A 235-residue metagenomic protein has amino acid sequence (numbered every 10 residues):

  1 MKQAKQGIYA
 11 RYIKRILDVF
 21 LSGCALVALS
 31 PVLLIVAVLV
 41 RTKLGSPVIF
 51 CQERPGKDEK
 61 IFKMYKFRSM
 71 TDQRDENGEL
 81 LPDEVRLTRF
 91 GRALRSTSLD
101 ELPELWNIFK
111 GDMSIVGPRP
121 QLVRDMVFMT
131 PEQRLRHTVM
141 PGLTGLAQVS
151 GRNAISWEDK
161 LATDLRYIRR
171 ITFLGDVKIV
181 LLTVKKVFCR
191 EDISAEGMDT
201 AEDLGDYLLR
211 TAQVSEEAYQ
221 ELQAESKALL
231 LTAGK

Functional and structural regions predicted by a protein language model:
M1-I13, E158-L174, M198: Compositionally biased, charge-rich terminal segments
K2-D72, I179-K235: A hydrophobic, helix-centered structural microdomain
S22, F50, T88-R92, R124 (+1 more regions): Positions in alpha-helical segments
V36, F50-C51, E79, V116-P118 (+3 more regions): Short, hydrophobic secondary-structure boundary micro-motifs
F50-R86, L143-A162: Short, glycine-rich, amphipathic interfacial segments at transmembrane boundaries or analogous
D83-M140, V180-T183: A short, structured surface patch at a secondary-structure boundary
I108, I115, Q121, F128 (+4 more regions): Soluble, non-transmembrane catalytic domains of enzymes that act on hydrophobic metabolites at membranes
V149, A154, R169-R170, K178-K185 (+1 more regions): Soluble extracytoplasmic domains of inner/organellar membrane proteins
